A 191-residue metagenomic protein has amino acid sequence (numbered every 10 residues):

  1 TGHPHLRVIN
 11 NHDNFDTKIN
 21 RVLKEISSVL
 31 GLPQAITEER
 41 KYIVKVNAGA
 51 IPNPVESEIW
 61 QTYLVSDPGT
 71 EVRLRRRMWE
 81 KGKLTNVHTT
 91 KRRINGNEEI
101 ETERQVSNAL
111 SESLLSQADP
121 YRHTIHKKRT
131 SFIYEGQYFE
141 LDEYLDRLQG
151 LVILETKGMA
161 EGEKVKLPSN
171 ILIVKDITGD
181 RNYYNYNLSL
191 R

Functional and structural regions predicted by a protein language model:
T1, V8-I9, P168, Y184: Alpha-helix initiation/capping motif
G2-A35: NTP-dependent small-molecule kinase module
S28-R191: Phosphate-end processing signature that detects enzymes handling 5′-triphosphorylated RNA and polyphosphate
